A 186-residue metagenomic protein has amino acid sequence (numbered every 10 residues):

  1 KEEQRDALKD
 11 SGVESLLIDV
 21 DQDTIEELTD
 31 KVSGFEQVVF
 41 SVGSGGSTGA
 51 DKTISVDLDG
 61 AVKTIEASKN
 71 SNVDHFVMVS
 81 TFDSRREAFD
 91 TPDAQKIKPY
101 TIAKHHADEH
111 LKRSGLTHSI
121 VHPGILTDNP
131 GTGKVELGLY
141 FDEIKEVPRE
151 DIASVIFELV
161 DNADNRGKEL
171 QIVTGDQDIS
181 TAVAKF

Functional and structural regions predicted by a protein language model:
E2-K63, A67-N70, V160-D161: NAD(P)H-binding glycine-rich loop region in Rossmannoid oxidoreductase-like domains and their noncatalytic homologs
E3, N70-H75, S80-F186: Oxidoreductase cofactor-interface core, primarily capturing Rossmann-like NAD(P)-dependent enzymes
